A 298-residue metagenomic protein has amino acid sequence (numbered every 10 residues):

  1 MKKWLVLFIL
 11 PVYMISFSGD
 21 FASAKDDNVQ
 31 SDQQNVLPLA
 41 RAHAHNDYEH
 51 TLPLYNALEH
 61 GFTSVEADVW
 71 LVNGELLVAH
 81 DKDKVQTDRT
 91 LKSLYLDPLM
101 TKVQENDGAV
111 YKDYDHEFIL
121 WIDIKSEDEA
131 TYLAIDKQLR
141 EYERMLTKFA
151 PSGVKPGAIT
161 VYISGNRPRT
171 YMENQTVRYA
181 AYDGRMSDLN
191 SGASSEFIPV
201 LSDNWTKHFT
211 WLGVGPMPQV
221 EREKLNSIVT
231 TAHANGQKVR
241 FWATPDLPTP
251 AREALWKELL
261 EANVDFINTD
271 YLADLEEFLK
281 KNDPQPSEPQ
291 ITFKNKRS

Functional and structural regions predicted by a protein language model:
M1-W4: Positively charged n-region of N-terminal signal peptides that target proteins for export
L7-S16: Bacterial N-terminal signal peptides
S18-D26: Sec-dependent signal peptide cleavage junction
D26-L39, N56-S64, W70-S298: Catalytic cores of phosphodiester-bond hydrolases, prominently lipid phosphodiesterases
D47-H50, L54-Y55, E59: Start-of-domain marker
